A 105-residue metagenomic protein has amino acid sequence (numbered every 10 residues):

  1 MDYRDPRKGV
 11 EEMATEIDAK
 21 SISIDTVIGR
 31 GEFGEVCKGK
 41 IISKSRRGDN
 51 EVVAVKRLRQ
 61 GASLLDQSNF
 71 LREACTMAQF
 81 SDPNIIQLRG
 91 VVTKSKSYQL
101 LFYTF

Functional and structural regions predicted by a protein language model:
Y3-D25: A short, low-complexity linker immediately N-terminal to eukaryotic Hanks-type protein kinase catalytic domains
D25-V36: Protein kinase glycine-rich loop
R30-G31, F80-P83: Conserved N-lobe motifs of Hanks-type protein kinase catalytic domains, especially the short loop(s) flanking
G34-Q60: Glycine-rich ATP phosphate-binding loop
F70-C75: Regulatory alphaC helix of protein kinase catalytic domains
G90-V92: A short, aromatic-enriched beta-strand patch in the conserved N-lobe beta-sheet of the protein kinase catalytic domain
S95-F105: Conserved short submotifs of the Hanks-type protein kinase catalytic core that shape the nucleotide-binding pocket
